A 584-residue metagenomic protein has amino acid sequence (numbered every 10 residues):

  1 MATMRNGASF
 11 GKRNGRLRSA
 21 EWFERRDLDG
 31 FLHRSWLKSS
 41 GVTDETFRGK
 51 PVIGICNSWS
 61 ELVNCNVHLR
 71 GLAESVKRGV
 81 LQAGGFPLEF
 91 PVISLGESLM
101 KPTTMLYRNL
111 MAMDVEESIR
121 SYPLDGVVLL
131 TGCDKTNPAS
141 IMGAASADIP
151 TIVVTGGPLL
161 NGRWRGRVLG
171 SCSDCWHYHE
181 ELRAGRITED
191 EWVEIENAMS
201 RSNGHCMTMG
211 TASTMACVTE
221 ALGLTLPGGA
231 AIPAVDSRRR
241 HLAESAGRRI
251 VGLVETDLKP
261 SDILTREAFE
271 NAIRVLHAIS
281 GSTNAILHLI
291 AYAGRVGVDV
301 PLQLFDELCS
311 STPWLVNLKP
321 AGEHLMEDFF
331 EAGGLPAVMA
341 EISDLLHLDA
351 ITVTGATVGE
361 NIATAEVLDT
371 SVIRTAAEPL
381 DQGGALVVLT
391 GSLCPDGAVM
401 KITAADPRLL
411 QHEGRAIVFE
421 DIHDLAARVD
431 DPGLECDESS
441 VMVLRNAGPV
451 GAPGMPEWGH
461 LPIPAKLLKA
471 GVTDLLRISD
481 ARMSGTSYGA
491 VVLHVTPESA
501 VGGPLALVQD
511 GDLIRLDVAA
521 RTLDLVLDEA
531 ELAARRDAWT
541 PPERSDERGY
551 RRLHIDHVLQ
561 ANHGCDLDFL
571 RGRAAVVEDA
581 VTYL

Functional and structural regions predicted by a protein language model:
A2-E61, C65-V67, L72-V92, S98 (+5 more regions): Catalytic or ion-coupling anion/metal-binding cores of large enzyme and transporter domains
Y107: Glycine-rich phosphate- or other oxyanion-binding loops that anchor nucleotides, phosphorylated ligands
L110-Y122: Short, well-structured alpha-helical segments in soluble
I119-S140, T151-T155: A short, small-residue-rich loop immediately preceding and capping a beta-strand
